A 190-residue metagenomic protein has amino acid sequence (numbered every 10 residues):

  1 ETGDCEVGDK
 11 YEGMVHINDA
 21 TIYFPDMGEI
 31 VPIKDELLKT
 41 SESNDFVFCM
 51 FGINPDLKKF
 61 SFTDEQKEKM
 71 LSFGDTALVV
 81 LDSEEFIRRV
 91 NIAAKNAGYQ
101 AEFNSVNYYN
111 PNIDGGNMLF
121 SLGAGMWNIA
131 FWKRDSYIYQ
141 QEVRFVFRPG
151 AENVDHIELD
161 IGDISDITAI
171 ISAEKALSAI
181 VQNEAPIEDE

Functional and structural regions predicted by a protein language model:
E1-E190: NAD-dependent ADP-ribosyltransferases
